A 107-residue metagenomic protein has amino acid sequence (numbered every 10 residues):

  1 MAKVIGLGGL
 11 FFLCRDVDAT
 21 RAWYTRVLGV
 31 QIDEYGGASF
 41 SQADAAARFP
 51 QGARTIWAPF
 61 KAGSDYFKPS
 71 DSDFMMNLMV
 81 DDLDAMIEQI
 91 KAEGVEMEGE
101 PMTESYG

Functional and structural regions predicted by a protein language model:
A2-I5, F11-I56, A92, E104-G107: Core segments of cupin and vicinal oxygen chelate
A2-V4, Y66-S70: Short, flexible turn/loop "capping" segments at secondary-structure junctions
G9, D65, M75: Generic anion/oxyanion-binding catalytic loop in active/binding sites
D16-A19, K68-G107: Vicinal oxygen chelate
S41, A58-F60, N77: Residues in well-ordered beta-strands of folded domains
D44, K61-G63, G99-P101, S105: Short, well-ordered turn and helix-capping elements at secondary-structure junctions
A45-A46, G63, D81-A85: Short, charged/polar surface micro-motifs in flexible loops or helix N-caps
T55-Y66: Alpha-helix-centered segments that form part of catalytic cores
